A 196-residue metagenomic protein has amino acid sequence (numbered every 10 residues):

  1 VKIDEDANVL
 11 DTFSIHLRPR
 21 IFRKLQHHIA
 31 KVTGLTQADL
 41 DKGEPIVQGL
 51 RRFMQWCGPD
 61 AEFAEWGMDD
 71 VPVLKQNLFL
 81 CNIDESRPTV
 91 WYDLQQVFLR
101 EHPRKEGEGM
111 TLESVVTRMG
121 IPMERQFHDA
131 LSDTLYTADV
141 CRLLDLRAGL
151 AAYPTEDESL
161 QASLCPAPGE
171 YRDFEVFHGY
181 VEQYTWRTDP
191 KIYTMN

Functional and structural regions predicted by a protein language model:
V1-F79, P88, E113-R118: Conserved non-catalytic scaffold segment of RNase H-like nuclease domains
A61, P122-H128, F177-E182, D189: Cysteine endopeptidase catalytic domains of the caspase/legumain-like
D70, D93, D133: Acidic active-site catalytic centers that drive phospho-/nucleotidyl reactions and related ester hydrolyses
N77-C81, R100, R118, V140-R147: Active-site catalytic microenvironments for nucleophilic, acid-base chemistry
D84-Y92: Short hydrophobic/aromatic-enriched beta-strand-loop microsegments
Y92-G107: Short alpha-helix plus adjacent loop in nuclease-associated cores
D129-L143: Acidic, divalent-metal-coordinating active-site segment for phosphoryl/phosphodiester hydrolysis, typified by short
C141-N196: Acidic two-metal-ion nuclease catalytic site recognized across multiple nuclease folds, prominently DnaQ/RNase D-T
